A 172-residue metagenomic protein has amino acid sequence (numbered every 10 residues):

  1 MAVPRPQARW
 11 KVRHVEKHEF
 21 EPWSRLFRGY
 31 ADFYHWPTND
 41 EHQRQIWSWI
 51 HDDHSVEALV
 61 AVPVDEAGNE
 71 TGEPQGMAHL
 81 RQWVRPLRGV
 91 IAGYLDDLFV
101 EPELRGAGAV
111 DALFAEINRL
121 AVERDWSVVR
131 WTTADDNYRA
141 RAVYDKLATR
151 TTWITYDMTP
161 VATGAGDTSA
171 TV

Functional and structural regions predicted by a protein language model:
M1-H18, A165-V172: Conserved N-terminal entry element of GNAT/NAT acetyltransferase domains
S24-W49: Conserved GNAT-fold acetyl-CoA-binding loop/helix
S48-V60, Y94: A short helix-loop-beta-strand connector motif used in the catalytic cores of GNAT acetyltransferases and, in some
V60, E70-Q82: Conserved beta-strand in the GNAT
V62, L98-R105: A short, internal acetyl-CoA/4′-phosphopantetheine-binding micro-motif in the GNAT/acyltransferase core
L104, G108-E116: Conserved acetyl-CoA pyrophosphate-binding loop and the N-cap/start of the following alpha-helix in GNAT-like
D111, D135-I154, M158: Conserved active-site alpha-helix within GNAT-family acetyltransferase domains
V122-T132: Conserved GNAT acetyl-CoA-binding A-motif
